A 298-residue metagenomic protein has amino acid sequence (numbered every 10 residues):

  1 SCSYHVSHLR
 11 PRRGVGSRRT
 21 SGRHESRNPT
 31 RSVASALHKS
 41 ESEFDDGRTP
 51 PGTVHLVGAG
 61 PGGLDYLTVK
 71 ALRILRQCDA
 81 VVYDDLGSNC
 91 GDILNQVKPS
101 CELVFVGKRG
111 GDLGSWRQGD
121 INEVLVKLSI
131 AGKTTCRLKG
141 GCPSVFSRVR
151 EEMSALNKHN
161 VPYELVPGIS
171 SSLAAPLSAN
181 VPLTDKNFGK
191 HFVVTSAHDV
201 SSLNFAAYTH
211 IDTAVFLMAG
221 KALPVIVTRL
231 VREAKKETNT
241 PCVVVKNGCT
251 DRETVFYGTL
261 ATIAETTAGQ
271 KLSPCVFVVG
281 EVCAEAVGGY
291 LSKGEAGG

Functional and structural regions predicted by a protein language model:
S1-R18, G22: N-terminal chloroplast transit peptides
R18, E25, R31-V166, A264: Class I S-adenosyl-L-methionine
R48-L56, D120, I130-T135, R148 (+1 more regions): A contiguous loop/helix-start segment that scaffolds small-molecule binding in enzyme catalytic cores
G63, G140-I211, T254-Y257: Class I SAM-dependent methyltransferase SAM-binding "motif I" and its flanking Rossmann-like core
V69, A174-S178, I226-V227: Short hydrophobic alpha-helical segments that form membrane-spanning helices or hydrophobic packing faces of helical
A80-D84, V194-T195, V278: Short, hydrophobic beta-strand segments that form beta-sheet elements in well-ordered domains
S88-G91, G110-D112, S170-A174, H191-V193 (+3 more regions): Short gly/pro/ser/thr-enriched loop/turn and capping motifs at secondary-structure boundaries
C101-G107, N160-E164, L183-K190, K235-V244: Short hydrophobic/aromatic-enriched beta-strand-loop microsegments
